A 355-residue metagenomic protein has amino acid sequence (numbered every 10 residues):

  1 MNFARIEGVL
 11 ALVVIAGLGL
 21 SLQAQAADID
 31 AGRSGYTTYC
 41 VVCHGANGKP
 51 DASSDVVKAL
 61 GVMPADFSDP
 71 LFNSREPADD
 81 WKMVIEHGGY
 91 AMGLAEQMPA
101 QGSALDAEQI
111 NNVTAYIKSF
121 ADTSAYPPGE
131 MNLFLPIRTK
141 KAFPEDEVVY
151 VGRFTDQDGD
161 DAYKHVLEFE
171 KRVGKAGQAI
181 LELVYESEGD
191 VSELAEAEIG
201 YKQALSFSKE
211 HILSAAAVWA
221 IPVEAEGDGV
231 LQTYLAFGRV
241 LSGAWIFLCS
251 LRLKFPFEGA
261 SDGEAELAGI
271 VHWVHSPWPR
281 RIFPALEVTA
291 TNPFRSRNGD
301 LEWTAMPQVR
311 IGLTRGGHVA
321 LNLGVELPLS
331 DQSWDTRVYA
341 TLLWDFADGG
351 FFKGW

Functional and structural regions predicted by a protein language model:
M1-A11: Bacterial N-terminal signal peptides that target proteins for export
V9-G19: Bacterial N-terminal signal peptides
S21-G35: Electrostatic cytochrome c docking/interface patches
R33, G48-M83, F134, R138 (+1 more regions): Gly/Gly-Pro-rich "capping" loops immediately C-terminal to redox-active cysteine motifs in periplasmic/lumenal
R33-M63, H87-A95, F120-S124: Periplasmic/extracellular electron-transfer cofactor-ligation site, primarily the c-type cytochrome heme-c attachment
G61-L71, V84-I110: Axial heme c-ligation environment in periplasmic c-type cytochrome domains
D79-V84, A100-P127: C-terminal capping alpha-helices of c-type cytochrome domains
E108, S124-W355: Transmembrane beta-barrel domains of Gram-negative outer membranes and organellar outer membranes
